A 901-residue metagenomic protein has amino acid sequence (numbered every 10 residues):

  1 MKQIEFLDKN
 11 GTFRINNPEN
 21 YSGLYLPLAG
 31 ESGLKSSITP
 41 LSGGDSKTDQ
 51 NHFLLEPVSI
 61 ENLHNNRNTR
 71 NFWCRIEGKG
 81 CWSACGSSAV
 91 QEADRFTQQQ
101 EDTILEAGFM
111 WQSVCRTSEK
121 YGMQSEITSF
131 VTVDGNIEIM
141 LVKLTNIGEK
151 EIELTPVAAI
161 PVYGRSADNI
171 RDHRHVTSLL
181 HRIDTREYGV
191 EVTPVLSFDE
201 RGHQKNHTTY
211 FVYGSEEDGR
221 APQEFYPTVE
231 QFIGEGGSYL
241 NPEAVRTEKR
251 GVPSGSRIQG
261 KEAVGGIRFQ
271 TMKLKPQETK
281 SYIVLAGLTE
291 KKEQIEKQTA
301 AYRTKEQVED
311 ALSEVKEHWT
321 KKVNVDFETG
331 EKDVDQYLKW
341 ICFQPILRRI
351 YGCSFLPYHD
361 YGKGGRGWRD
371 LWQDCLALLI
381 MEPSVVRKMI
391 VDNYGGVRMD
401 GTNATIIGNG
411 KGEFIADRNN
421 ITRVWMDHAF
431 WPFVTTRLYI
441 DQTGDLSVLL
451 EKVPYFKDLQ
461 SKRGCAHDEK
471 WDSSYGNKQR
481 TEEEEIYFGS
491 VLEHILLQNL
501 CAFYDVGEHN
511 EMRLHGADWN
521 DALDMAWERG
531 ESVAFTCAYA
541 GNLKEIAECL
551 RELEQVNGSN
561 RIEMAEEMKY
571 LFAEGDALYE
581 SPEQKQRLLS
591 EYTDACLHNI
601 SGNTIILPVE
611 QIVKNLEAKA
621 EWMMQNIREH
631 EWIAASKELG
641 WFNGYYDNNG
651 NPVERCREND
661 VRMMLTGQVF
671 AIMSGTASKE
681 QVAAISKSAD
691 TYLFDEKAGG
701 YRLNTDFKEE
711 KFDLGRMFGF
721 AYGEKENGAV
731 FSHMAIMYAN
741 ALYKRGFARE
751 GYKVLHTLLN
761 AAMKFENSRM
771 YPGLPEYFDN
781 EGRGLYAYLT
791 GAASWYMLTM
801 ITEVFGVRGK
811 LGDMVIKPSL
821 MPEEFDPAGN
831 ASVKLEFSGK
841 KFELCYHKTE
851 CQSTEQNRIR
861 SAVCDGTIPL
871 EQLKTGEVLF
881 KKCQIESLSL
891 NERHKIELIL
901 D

Functional and structural regions predicted by a protein language model:
M1-W372, P383-G396, R423-W431, T435-T443 (+12 more regions): Anionic coordination/interaction segments
W73-I76, L378-E382, V386, I390-E508 (+7 more regions): Aromatic-rich carbohydrate-recognition surfaces in CAZymes
S254-Q270, H630-D660, G719, G829 (+1 more regions): Flexible, glycine/threonine-enriched loop-and-boundary segments that flank and lead into catalytic domains of large
P357-D370, A416-M426, D521-F535, N651-G675 (+4 more regions): Solvent-exposed loop and edge beta-strand segments that line ligand/cofactor-binding and catalytic clefts
V448-L514, D518, W527, V533-A534 (+1 more regions): Extended ligand-binding clefts on enzyme/binding-domain cores
S532-M564, M568, F572, D576-A577 (+2 more regions): Extended amphipathic alpha-helical segments enriched in small hydrophobics
S861-E871: Short strand-turn-strand beta-turns centered on an Asx-Gly dipeptide
E877-D901: C-terminal beta-strand-rich structural cap/linker in extracellular carbohydrate-active enzymes
